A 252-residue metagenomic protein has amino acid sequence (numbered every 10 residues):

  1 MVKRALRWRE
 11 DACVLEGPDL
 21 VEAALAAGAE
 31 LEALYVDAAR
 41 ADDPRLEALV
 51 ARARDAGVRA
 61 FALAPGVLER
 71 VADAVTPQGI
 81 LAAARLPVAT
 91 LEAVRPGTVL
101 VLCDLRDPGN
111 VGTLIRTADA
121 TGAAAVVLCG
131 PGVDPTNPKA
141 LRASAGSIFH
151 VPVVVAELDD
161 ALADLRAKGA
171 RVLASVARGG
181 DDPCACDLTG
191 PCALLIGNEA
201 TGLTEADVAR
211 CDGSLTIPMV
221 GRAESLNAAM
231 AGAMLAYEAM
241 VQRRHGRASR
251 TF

Functional and structural regions predicted by a protein language model:
M1-D73, F252: N-terminal positively charged helical leader segments and presequences
V2-A5, A93-L100, R210-M219: Glycine/charged-rich beta-loop-alpha catalytic/anionic-binding loops adjacent to active sites
D11, L102-R106, T216-E224: Short pre-catalytic strand/loop immediately N-terminal to key active-site residues, enriched for Gly-Thr
D19, A26, R52, F61 (+2 more regions): RNA substrate-binding interface of SAM-dependent RNA methyltransferases
A39, G130-V133, A200: Short, ordered loop/turn segments at secondary-structure junctions
I80, T98-L100, P191-G197: Generic beta-sheet signal
A82, T117-T121, G132-I148, E205-F252: Structured adenosyl-cofactor binding patch, chiefly the S-adenosyl-L-methionine
L173-A223, N227: Active-site/ligand-binding-proximal alpha/beta "capping" segment
